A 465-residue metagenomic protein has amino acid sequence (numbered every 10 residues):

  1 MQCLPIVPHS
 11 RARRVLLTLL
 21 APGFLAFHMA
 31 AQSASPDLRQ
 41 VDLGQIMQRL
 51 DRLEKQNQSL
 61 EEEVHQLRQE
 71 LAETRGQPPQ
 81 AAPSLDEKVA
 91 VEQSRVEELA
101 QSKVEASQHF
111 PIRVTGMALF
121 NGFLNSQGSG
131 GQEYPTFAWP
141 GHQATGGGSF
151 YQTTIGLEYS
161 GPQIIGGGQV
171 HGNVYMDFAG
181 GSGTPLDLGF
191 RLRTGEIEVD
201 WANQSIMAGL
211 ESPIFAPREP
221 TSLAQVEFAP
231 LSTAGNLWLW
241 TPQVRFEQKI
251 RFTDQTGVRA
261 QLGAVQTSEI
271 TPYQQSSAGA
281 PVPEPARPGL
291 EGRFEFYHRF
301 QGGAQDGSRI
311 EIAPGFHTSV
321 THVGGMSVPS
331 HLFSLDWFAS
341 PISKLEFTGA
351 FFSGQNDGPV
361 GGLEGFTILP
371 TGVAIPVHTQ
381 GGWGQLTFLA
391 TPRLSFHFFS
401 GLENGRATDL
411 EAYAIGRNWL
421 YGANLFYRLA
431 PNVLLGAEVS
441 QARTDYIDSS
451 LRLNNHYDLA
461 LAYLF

Functional and structural regions predicted by a protein language model:
M1-A12: N-terminal secretory signal peptides that target proteins for export/translocation
V15-F27: Bacterial N-terminal signal peptides
A31-G131: N-terminal periplasmic/intermembrane-space "pro-region" immediately following the signal or transit peptide
Q101-P135, W139-I270, A286-E291, E295-G302 (+3 more regions): Outer membrane beta-barrel
G128-E133, T184-G189, R218-V226, I270-V282 (+5 more regions): Outer-membrane beta-barrel translocator domains and adjoining extracellular loop/strand segments of Gram-negative
Q169-G180, L262-Q266, E311-H322, S395-T408 (+1 more regions): Transmembrane beta-strand segments that form the barrel wall of outer-membrane beta-barrel proteins
R287, G292-W419: Detector for outer-membrane/organellar transmembrane beta-barrel domains, recognizing the amphipathic beta-strand
Y427-L429, R452-F465: Outer-membrane beta-barrel "beta-signal"
